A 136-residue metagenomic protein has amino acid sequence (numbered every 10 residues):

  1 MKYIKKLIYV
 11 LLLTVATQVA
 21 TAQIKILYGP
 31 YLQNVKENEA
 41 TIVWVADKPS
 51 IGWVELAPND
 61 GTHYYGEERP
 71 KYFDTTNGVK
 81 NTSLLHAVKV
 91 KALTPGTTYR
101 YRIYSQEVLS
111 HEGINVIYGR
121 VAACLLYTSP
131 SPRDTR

Functional and structural regions predicted by a protein language model:
M1-K25: Bacterial Sec-dependent N-terminal signal peptides
Y9, N38-A40, S50, L84 (+1 more regions): Residues at beta-strand starts and edge strands
Q23-I51: Non-catalytic, glycine-rich low-complexity segments
W44, V54, G96-S105: Short beta-strand segments enriched for Tyr within beta-sheet-rich domains, predominantly fibronectin type III
W53-L93, G113: Aromatic- and glycine-rich beta-strand/loop motifs that create alpha-glucan
L56-D60, S105-E107, P130: Residue-level signal for short segments within beta-strands and strand-turn junctions of well-structured beta-sheet
V108-L126: Extracellular fibronectin type III
Y127-R136: Single conserved hydrophobic/aromatic residue that forms the stacking wall/gate of nucleotide- or nucleobase-binding
